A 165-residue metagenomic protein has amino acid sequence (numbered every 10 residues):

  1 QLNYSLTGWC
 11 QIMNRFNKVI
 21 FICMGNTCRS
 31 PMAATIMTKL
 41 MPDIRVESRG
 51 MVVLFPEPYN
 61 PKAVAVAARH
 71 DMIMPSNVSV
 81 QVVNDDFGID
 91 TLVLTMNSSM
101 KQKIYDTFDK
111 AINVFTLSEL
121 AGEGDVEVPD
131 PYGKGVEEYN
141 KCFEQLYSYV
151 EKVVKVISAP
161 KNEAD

Functional and structural regions predicted by a protein language model:
Y4-D165: Short polar/charged helix/loop
